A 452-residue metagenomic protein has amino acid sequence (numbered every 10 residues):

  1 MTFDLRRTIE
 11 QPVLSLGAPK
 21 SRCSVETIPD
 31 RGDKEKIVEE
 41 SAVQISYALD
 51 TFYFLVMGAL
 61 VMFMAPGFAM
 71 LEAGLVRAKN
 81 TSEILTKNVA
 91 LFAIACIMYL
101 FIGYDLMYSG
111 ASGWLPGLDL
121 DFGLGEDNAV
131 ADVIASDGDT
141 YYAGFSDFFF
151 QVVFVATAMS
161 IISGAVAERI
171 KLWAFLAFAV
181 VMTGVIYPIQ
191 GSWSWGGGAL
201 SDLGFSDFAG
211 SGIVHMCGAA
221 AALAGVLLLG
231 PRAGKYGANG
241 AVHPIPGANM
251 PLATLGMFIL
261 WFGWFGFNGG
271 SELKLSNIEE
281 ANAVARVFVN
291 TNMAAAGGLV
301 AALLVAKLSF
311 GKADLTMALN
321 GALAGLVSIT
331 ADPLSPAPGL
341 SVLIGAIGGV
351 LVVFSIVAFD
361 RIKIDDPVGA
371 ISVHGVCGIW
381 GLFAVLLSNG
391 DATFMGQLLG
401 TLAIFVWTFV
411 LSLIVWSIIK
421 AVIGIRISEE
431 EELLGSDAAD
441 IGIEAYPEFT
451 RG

Functional and structural regions predicted by a protein language model:
D4-Q11, S15-I37: Short, Lys/Arg-enriched N-terminal segments with co-localized hydrophobic residues within the first ~10-30 amino acids
C23, K34-G452: Hydrophobic alpha-helical transmembrane bundles of multi-pass membrane proteins
